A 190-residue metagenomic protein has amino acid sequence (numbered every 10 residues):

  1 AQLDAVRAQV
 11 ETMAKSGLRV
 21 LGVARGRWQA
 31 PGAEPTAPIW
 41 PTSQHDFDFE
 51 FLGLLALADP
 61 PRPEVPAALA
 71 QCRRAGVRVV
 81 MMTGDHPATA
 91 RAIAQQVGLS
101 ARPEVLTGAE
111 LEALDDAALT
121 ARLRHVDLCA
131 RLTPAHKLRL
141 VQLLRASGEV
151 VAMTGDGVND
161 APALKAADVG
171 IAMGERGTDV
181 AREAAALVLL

Functional and structural regions predicted by a protein language model:
A1-L143, S147, A161, E175-R176 (+1 more regions): Cytosolic catalytic headpieces and adjacent flexible linkers of membrane translocases
F49, V151-T154: Conserved cytochrome P450 catalytic core segment spanning the I/J/K helices
G84, G155-D160, D168: Conserved phosphate-binding and hydrolysis motifs of nucleotide-dependent enzymes
L144-A152, D168: Short beta-strand/loop segments at the ligand-binding rim of alpha/beta enzyme cores
A166-G174, A185-A186: Active-site-proximal glycine-rich helix-loop-beta segment
